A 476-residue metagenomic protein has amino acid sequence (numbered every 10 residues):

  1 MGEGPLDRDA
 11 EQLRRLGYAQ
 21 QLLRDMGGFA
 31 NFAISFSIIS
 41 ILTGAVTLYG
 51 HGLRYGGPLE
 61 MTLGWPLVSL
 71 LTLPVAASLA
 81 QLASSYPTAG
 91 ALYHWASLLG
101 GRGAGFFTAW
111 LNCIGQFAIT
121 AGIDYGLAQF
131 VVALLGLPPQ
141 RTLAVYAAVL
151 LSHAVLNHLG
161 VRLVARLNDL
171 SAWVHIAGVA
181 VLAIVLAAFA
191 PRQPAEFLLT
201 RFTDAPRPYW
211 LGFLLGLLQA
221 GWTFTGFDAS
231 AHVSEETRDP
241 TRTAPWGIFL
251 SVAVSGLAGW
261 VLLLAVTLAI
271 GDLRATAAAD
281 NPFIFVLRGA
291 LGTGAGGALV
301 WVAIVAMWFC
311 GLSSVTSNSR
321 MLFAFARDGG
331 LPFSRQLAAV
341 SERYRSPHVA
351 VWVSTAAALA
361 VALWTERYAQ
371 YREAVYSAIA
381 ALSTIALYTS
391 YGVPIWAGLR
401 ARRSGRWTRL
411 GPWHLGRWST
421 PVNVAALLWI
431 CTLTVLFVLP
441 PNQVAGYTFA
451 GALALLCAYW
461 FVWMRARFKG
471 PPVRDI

Functional and structural regions predicted by a protein language model:
M1-T62, T72-L73, A77, P412 (+1 more regions): Membrane-interface "cap" regions at the ends of multi-pass membrane proteins
Q21, M61-T62, G136, Q140-R141 (+1 more regions): Helix-loop-helix junctions that connect adjacent transmembrane segments in multi-pass membrane transporters
V46-R54, L63-G64, L73-L150, A154-H158 (+6 more regions): Hydrophobic transmembrane alpha-helices that form the core helical bundles of multi-pass secondary transporters
H51-M61, Q129-T142, R162-A172, N281 (+4 more regions): Transmembrane helix-loop boundary segments of multi-pass membrane transporters
L67, A374-S390, R417-I476: A generic transmembrane alpha-helix motif of multi-pass inner-membrane proteins
Y93-G103, D124-V145, G178, A231-V254 (+3 more regions): Helix-loop-helix connectors at the membrane interface of multi-pass transporters/channels
H94-W95, G101, V132-L137, G247-L312 (+2 more regions): TM-loop-TM module centered on a large, flexible mid-protein loop between adjacent transmembrane helices in multi-pass
T142-R192, T225, I248-A253, A380-V393 (+2 more regions): Membrane-interface loop-to-helix entry segments
